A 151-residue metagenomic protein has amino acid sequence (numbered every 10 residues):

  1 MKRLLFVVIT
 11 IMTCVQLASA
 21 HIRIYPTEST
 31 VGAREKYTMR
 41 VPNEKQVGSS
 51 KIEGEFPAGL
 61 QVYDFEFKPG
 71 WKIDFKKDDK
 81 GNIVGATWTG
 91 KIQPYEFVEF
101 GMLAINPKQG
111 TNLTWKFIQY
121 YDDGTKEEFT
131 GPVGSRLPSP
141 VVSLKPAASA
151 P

Functional and structural regions predicted by a protein language model:
L4-C14: Sec-dependent N-terminal signal peptides
C14-A20: Sec/Tat signal peptide C-region and signal peptidase I cleavage site
Y25-F65: Low-complexity, serine/threonine/proline/glycine-rich extracellular segments that form mucin-like
G32-Y37, E99, N112-W115: Short, solvent-exposed loop/turn segments enriched in Ser/Thr/Gly
P57-V84, S143-P146: A surface/secretory-pathway sequence property marking extracellular, secreted, or lumenal proteins enriched
K91-T111: Low-complexity, intrinsically disordered segments enriched in Ser/Thr together with acidic residues
Y120-P151: Extracytoplasmic/periplasmic copper-protein system
